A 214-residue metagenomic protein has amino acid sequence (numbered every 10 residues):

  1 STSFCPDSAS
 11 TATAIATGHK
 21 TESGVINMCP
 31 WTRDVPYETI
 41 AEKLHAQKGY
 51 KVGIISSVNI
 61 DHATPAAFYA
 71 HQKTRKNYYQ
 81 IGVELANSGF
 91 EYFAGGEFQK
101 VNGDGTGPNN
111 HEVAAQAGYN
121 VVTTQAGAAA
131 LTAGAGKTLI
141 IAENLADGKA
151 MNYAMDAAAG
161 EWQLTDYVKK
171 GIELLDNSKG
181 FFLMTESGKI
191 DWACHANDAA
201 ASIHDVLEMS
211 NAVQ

Functional and structural regions predicted by a protein language model:
S1-D104, P108-K137, L207-S210: N-terminal catalytic scaffold of extracellular/periplasmic and nuclease hydrolases that process anionic headgroups
G18, Q47-K48, N144, L174 (+1 more regions): Generic structural signal for bulky hydrophobic/aromatic residues embedded in well-ordered secondary structure
E38, N152-Y153, A157-L164, V168 (+1 more regions): Cysteine endopeptidase catalytic domains of the caspase/legumain-like
H45-K51, A146-G148, G160: Intrinsically disordered, low-complexity coil segments
A63-Y69, L145-A158, N177-G180, M184-V213: Active-site His/acidic residue clusters
G82, K169-E173, Q214: Generic structural signal for well-ordered alpha-helical scaffold segments
E97-F98, E143-L145: Short, structured patches in soluble enzyme cores that scaffold and shape functional sites
T124-I141, Y167-G188: Active-site regions of oxyanion-processing enzymes, predominantly non-cytosolic
